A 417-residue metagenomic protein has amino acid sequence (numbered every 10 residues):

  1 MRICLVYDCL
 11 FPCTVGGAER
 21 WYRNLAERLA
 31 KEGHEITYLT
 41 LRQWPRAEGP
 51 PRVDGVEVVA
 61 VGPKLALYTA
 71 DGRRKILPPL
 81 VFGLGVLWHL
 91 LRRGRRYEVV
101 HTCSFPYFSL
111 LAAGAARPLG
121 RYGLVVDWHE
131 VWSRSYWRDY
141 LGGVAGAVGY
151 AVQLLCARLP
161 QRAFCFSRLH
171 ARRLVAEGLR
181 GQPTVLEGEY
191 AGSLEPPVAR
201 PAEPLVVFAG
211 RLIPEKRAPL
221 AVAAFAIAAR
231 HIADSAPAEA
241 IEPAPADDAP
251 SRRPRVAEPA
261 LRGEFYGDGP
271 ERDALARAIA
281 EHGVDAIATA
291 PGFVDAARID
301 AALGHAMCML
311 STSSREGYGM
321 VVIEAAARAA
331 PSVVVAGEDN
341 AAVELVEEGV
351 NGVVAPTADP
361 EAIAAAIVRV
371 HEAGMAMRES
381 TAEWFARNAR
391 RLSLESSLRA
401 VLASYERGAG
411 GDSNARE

Functional and structural regions predicted by a protein language model:
L91, L111, A115-L119, W132 (+2 more regions): Membrane-proximal helix-turn-helix segments that form the acceptor-binding/catalytic region of lipid-linked
F164, V198-K216, V222-F225, E264: Conserved donor-binding/catalytic core segment of Leloir-type glycosyltransferases
L169-H170, L179, L186-P196, R211 (+1 more regions): Short beta-strand->alpha-helix junction loop in the catalytic core of nucleotide-activated group-transfer enzymes
E258, D273-V294: Nucleotide-activated donor-binding/catalytic signature segment of Leloir-type glycosyltransferases, i.e., the conserved
F293-V294, A301-A306: Short alpha-helical donor nucleotide-sugar binding micro-motif in glycosyltransferases
S314: Aromatic "clamp/platform" in nucleotide-sugar-dependent glycosyltransferases that forms part of the donor/acceptor
E347-P360, V368-M375: Conserved acidic donor-binding segment of nucleotide-sugar-dependent glycosyltransferases
E372-E406: A charged, aromatic-enriched C-terminal amphipathic alpha-helix characteristic of glycosyltransferases across folds
